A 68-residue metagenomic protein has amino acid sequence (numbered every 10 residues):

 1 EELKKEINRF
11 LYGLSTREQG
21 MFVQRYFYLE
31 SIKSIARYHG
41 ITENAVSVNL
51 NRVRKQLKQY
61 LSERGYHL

Functional and structural regions predicted by a protein language model:
E1-Y12: Acidic, proline/glycine-rich intrinsically disordered inter-domain spacer in sigma factors
L11-G20: Short helix-coil-helix linker/hinge
E18, K33, R37-R64: DNA-recognition helix of helix-turn-helix
M21-R25: A short pre-motif secondary-structure segment
L29-E30: Residue-level signal for the short linker/turn that defines the boundary of a DNA-recognition helix
Y66-L68: Intrinsically disordered, low-complexity basic tails/linkers immediately adjacent to helix-turn-helix/homeobox/MYB/SANT
